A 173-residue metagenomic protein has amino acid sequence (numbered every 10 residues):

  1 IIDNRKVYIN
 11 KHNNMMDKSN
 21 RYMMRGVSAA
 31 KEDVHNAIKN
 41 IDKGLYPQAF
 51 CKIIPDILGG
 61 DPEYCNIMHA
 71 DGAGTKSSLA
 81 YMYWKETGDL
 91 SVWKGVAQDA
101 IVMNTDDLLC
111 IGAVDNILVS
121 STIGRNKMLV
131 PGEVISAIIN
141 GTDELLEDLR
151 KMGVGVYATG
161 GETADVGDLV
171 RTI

Functional and structural regions predicted by a protein language model:
I1-N14: N-terminal amphipathic/basic-hydrophobic helices that include classical n-h-c signal peptides and signal-anchor
N13-K52: N-terminal amphipathic/basic leader segments beginning at the initiator methionine
N36-I173: Glycine-rich phosphate/pyrophosphate-binding loop regions near the starts of catalytic domains
